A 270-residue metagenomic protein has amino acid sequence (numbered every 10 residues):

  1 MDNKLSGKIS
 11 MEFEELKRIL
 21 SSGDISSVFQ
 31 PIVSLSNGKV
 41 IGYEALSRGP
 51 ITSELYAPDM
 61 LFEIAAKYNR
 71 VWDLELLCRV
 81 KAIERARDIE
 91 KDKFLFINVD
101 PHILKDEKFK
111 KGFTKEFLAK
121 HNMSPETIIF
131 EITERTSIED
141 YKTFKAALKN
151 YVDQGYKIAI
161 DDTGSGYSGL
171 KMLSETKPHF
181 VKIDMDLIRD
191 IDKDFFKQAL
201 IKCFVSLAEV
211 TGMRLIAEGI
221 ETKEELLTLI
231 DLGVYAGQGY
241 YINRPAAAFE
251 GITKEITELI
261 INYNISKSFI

Functional and structural regions predicted by a protein language model:
M1-D24, L35-K39, G49-E54, I132-I138 (+1 more regions): EAL-family c-di-GMP phosphodiesterase catalytic domain
S27, I160: Pre-DFG segment of protein kinase catalytic domains
F29-L46, P50-T52, P101-D106: Sensory/regulatory domains in signal-transduction proteins
E54-E63: PAS and related sensory helical modules
N69: Catalytic-site/binding-pocket detector for metal-dependent nucleotidyl cyclases and the c-di-GMP signaling machinery
W72-T143: Catalytic core of bacterial c-di-GMP phosphodiesterases, primarily the EAL and HD-GYP domains, capturing alpha-helical
E90-L95, M123-I128, Q154-K157, H179 (+2 more regions): Short, well-ordered coil/turn segments that N-cap beta-strands
G112-E116, T143-D153, K202-S206, T228-D231: Alpha-helical scaffolding segments of alpha/beta enzyme cores, especially the outer helices of TIM-barrel or partial
